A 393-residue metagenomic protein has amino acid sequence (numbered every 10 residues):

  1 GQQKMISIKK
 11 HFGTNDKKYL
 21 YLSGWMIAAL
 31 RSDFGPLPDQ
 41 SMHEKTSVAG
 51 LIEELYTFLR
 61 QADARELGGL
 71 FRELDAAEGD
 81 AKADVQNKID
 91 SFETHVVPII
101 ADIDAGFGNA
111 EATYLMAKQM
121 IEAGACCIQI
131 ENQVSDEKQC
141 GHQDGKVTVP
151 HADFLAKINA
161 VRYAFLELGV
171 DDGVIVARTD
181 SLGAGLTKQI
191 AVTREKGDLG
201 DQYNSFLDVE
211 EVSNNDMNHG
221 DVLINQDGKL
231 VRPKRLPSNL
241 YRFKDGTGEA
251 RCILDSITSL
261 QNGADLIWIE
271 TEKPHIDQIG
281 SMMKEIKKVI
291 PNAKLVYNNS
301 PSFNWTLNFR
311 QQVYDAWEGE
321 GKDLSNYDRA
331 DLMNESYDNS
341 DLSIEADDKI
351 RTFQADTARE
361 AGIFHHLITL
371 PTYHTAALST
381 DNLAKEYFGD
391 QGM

Functional and structural regions predicted by a protein language model:
G1-L367, K385: Alpha/beta enzyme core
D277, A377-L378: Extracytoplasmic/secreted cell-surface and envelope-processing proteins
T306, H374-T375: A SIS-like phosphosugar-recognition module
T352, L378-K385, G389-G392: ATP-dependent carboxylate/acyl-activation modules
I368-T372: Short acidic/histidine-rich active-site segments
